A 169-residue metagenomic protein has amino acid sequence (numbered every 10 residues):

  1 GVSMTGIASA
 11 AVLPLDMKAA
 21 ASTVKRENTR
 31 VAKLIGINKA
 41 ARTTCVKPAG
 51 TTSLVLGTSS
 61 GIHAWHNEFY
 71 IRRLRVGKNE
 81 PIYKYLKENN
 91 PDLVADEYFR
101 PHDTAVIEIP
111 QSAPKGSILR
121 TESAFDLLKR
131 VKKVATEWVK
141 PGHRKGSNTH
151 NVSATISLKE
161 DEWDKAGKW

Functional and structural regions predicted by a protein language model:
G1-G6, I37, R42-T52, Y98-S112: A glycine-rich phosphate-binding loop feature that marks nucleotide/adenosyl-phosphate handling sites
M4-P48: Internal maturation/activation junctions in enzymes
A10-V12, T52, P91: Functionally constrained cores in energy, signaling, and assembly domains
P48, G57-W169: Catalytic alpha/beta core of large soluble enzyme barrels
